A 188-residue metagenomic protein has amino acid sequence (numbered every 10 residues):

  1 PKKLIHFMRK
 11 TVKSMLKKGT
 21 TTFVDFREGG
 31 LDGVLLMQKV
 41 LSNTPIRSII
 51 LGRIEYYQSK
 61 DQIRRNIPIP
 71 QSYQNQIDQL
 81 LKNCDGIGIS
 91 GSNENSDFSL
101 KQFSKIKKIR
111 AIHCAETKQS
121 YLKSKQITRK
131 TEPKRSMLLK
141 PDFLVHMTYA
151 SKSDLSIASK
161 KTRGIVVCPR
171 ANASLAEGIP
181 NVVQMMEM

Functional and structural regions predicted by a protein language model:
P1, K39-R47, E116-I127: Short, compositionally biased "basic patch" segments
P1, V182-M188: Short, intrinsically disordered, charge-balanced linker/junction segments flanking boundaries in proteins
P1-T44, S72-N83: Alpha-helical scaffold segments that flank or form the walls of functional sites
D25-F26, L51, S90, H113: Structural motif
M37-R53, I106-K107, A111-I112: Alpha-helix-loop-beta-strand connector modules within alpha/beta enzyme cores
N43-S48, N83, K161-T162, M188: Short coil/turn connectors at secondary-structure junctions
Y56-K60, Q71-V183: Active-site core of metal-dependent hydrolases
R65-N66: Domain-level detector for long C-terminal conserved domains
